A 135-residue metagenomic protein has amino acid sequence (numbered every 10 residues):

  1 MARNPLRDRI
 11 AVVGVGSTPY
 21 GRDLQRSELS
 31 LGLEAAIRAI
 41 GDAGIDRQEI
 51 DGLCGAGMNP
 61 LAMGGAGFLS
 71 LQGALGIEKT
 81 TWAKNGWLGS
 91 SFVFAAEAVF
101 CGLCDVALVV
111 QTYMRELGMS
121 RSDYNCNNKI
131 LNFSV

Functional and structural regions predicted by a protein language model:
M1-W82, E97-C101, L108-V135: Conserved "HGTGT" condensation-loop signature of ketosynthase/thiolase-family condensing enzymes that catalyze
W87-L88: A short, glycine-/small-residue-rich helix N-cap motif at loop->alpha-helix starts within glycosyltransferase
